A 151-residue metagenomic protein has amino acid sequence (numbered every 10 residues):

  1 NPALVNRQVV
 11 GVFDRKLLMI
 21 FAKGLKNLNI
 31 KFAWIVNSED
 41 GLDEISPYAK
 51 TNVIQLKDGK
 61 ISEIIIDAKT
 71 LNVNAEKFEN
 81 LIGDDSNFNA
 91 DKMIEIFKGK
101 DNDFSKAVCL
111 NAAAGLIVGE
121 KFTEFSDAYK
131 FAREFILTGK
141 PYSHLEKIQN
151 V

Functional and structural regions predicted by a protein language model:
N1-V151: Glycine-rich anion-binding loops and their surrounding alpha/beta cores
